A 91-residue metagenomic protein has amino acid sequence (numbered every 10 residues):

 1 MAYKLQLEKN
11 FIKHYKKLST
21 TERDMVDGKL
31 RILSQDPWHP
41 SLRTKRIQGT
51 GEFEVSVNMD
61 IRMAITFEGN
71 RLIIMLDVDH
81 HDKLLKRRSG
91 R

Functional and structural regions predicted by a protein language model:
A2-L5, K13, T20, V57 (+2 more regions): Enriched for short, Lys/Arg-rich terminal
Q6, I47, E52, S89-G90: Short capping/connector residues at structural and topological boundaries
L7, E22-M25: Hydrophobic/aromatic residues within well-ordered alpha-helical segments
D27, S34, L76: A cross-family signal for key residues in well-ordered alpha-helices that form functional helical elements
R31-S56: A short, surface-exposed loop/turn module that caps and links secondary-structure elements
